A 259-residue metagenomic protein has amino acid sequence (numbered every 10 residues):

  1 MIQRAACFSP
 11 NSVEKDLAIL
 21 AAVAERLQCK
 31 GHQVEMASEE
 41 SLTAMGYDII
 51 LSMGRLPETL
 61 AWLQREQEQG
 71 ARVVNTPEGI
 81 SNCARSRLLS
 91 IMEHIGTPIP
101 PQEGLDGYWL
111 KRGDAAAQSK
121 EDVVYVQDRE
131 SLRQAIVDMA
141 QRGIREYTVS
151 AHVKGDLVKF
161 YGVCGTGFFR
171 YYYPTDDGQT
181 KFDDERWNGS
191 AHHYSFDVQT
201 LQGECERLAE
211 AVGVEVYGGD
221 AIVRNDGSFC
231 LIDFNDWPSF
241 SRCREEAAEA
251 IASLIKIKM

Functional and structural regions predicted by a protein language model:
Q3, C7-P101, A116: Conserved N-proximal alpha/beta basic substrate-recognition cap immediately N-terminal to, or forming the N-lobe
A37-E39, Y147-V149, V158, V214-D226: A short glycine-rich, hydrophobically flanked beta-strand micro-motif that places a catalytic Asp/Glu for divalent metal
Y47-L51, K111, F160-G162, G227-R242: A short beta-strand motif that forms the metal-chelation/ATP-contact edge of phosphoryl-transfer active sites
L56-P57, G79-S81, A115-A116, K154-G155 (+3 more regions): Short, solvent-exposed loop/turn segments at secondary-structure junctions
Y108-Q134, D138: Conserved anion/nucleotide-ligand pocket segment
G113, H152-V153, Y161, D220-I222 (+1 more regions): Anionic group-transfer/hydrolysis microenvironments
V126-V212: Phosphate-binding site of ATP-dependent enzymes
E210-V214, V223-M259: C-terminal active-site "lid" helix and adjoining low-complexity regulatory extension at the edge of ATP-using catalytic
